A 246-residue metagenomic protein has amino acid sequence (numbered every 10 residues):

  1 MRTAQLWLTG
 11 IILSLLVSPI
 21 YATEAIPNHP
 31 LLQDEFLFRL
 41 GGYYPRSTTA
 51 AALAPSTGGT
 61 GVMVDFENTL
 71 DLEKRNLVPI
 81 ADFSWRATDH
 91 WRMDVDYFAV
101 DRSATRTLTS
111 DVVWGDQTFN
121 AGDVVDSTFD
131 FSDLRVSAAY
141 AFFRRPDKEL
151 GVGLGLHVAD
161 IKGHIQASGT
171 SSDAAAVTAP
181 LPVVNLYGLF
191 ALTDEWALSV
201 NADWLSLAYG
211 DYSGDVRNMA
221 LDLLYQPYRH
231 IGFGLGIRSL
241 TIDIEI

Functional and structural regions predicted by a protein language model:
M1-D34: Cleavable N-terminal export/targeting peptides
A22-V100: Short glycine/proline- and aromatic-enriched beta-strand/turn motifs that initiate or cap beta-hairpins
D34-F36, R75-P79, D130-L134, K148 (+2 more regions): Residues that define the transmembrane beta-barrel architecture of outer-membrane proteins
L40-G42, A81-W85, V95, V136-Y140 (+4 more regions): Residues on the lipid-exposed face of transmembrane beta-strands in outer-membrane beta-barrel proteins
T48-N76, A99-S132, V158-T178, L207-G210 (+1 more regions): Extracellular/periplasm-exposed beta-strand and loop segments of Gram-negative cell-envelope proteins, dominated by
H90-M93, P146-K148, D194-L198, R229-F233: Repeated loop/turn-to-beta-strand initiation elements of outer-membrane beta-barrel proteins
G151, V158-A159, G169-S206: Detector for outer-membrane/organellar transmembrane beta-barrel domains, recognizing the amphipathic beta-strand
N218, L224-I246: Predominantly the C-terminal beta-signal and adjacent terminal strand-loop region of outer-membrane beta-barrel
